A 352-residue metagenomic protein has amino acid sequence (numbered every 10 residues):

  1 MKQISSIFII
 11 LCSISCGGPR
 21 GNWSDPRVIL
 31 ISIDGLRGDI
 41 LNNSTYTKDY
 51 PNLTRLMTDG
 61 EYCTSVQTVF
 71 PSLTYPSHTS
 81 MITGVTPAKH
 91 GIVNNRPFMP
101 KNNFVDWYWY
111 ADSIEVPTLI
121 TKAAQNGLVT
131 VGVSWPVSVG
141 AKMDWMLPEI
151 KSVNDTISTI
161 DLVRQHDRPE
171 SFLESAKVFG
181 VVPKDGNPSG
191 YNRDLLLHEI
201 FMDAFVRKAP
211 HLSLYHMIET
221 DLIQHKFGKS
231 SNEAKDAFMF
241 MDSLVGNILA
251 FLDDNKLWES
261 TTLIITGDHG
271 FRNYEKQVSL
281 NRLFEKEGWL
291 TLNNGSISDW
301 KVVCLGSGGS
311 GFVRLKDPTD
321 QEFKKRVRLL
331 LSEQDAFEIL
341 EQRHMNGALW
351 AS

Functional and structural regions predicted by a protein language model:
M1-S24: Bacterial Sec-dependent N-terminal signal peptides
G18-E61: Active-site-proximal N-terminal segment of extracellular/periplasmic enzymes that hydrolyze or transfer
W23, I40-L41, Y191-Y215, T220-T261: A long, amphipathic alpha-helix that forms part of the scaffold/cap immediately adjacent to metal-dependent active
S24-I29, D59-Y62, N126-V131, K208-S213 (+2 more regions): Loop/turn elements at helix/coil->beta-strand transitions in domains of secreted/extracellular proteins
P26, P71, P97, K101-A111 (+3 more regions): Secreted, luminal/periplasmic, and some membrane-associated catalytic domains that remodel anionic oxygen-ester
I29-S32, C63-S65, S80-I82, T130-S134 (+4 more regions): Structural recognition of the beta-strand scaffold that forms the well-ordered cores of secreted hydrolase catalytic
R37-N43, V66-T68, H78, V105-Y110 (+3 more regions): Second-shell loop/turn segments in exported
T86-G228, D335: His/Asp/Glu-rich, glycine-adjacent segments that coordinate divalent cations and/or stabilize oxyanion chemistry on
